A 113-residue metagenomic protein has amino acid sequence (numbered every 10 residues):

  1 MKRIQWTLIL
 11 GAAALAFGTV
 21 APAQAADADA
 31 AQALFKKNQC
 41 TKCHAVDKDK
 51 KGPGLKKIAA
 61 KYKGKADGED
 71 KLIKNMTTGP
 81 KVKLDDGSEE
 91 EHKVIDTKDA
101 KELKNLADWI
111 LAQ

Functional and structural regions predicted by a protein language model:
M1-L10: Bacterial N-terminal signal peptides that target proteins for export
I9-G18: Bacterial N-terminal signal peptides
T19-F35, K61-K65: Electrostatic cytochrome c docking/interface patches
D27, D47, G64-G68, K98: Extracytoplasmic/periplasmic, Sec-exported soluble proteins
Q39-V46, L106: The canonical Cys-X-X-Cys-His
K51-Y62, N75-A107: Axial heme c-ligation environment in periplasmic c-type cytochrome domains
